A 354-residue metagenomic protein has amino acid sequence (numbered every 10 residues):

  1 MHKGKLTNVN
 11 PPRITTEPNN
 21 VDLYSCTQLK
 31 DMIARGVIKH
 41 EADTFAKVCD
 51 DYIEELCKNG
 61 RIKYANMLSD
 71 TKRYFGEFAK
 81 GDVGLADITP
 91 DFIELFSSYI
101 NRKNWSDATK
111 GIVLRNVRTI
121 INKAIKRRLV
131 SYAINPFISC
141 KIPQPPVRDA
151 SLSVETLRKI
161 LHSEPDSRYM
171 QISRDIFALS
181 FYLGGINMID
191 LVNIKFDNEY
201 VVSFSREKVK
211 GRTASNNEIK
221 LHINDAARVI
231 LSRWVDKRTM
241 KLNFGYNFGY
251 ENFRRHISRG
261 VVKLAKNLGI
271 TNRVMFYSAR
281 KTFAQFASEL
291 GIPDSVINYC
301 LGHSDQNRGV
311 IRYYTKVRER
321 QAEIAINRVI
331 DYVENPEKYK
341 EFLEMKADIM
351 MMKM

Functional and structural regions predicted by a protein language model:
K30-K103, N122: Basic/aromatic-enriched alpha-helical hairpins
Y74, A86-I88, R102-P136, G184-I186: N-terminal DNA-binding recognition helix of tyrosine site-specific recombinases/integrases
G111, F137-M188: Basic, Lys/Arg- and aromatic-enriched nucleic-acid-binding interface segment
S151, K208-K210, L301-N335: Catalytic-site neighborhood detector that most strongly recognizes the C-terminal catalytic loop/helix of tyrosine
V192-I230: Conserved tyrosine-mediated DNA breakage-rejoining catalytic core shared by Y-recombinases
N224-T271: Active-site/catalytic core of tyrosine-dependent DNA strand-transfer enzymes
D225, R238-T239, Y246-N247, R308 (+1 more regions): C-terminal secondary-structure termini that scaffold catalytic or DNA-interacting sites
S258-Y299, H303: Short, basic (Lys/Arg/His-rich) helix/loop patches that form interaction surfaces in the mid-to-C-terminal regions
